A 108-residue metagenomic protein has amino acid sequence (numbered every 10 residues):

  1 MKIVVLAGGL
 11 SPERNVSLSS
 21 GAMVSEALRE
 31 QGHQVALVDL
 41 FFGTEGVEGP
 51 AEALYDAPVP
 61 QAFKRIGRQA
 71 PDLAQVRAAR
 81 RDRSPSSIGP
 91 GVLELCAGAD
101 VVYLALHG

Functional and structural regions predicted by a protein language model:
M1-G108: ATP-binding N-terminal substructure of ATP-dependent carboxylate-amine bond-forming enzymes
